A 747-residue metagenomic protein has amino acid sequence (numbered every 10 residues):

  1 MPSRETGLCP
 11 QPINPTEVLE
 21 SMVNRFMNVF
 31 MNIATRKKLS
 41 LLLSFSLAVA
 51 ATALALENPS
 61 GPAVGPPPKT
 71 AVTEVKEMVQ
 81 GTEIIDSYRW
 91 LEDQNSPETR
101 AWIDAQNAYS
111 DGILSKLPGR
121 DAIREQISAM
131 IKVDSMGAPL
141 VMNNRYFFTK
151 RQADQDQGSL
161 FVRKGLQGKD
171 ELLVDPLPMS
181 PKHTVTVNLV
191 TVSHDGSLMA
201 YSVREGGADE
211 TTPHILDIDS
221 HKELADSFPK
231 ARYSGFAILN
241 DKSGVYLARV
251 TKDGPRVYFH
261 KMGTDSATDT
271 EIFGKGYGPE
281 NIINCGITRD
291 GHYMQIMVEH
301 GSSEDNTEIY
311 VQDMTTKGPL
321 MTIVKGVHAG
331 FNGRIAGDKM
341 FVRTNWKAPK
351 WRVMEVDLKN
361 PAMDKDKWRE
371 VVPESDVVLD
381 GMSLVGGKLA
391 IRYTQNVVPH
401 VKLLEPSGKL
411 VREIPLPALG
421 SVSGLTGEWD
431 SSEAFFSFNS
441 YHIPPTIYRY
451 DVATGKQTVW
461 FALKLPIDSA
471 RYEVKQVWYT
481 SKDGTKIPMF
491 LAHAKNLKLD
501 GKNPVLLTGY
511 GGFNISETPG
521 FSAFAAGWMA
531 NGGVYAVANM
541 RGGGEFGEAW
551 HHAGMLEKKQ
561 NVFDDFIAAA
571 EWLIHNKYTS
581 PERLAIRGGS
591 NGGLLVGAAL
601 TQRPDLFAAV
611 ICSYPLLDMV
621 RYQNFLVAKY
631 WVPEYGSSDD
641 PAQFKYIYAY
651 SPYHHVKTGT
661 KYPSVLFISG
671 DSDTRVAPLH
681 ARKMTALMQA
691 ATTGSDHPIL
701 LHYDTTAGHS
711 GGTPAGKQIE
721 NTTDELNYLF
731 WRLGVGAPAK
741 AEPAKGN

Functional and structural regions predicted by a protein language model:
P10-Q11: Residue-level detector of structural "landmarks"
F26-L43: Bacterial N-terminal signal peptides that target proteins for export
L39-P406, L410-E433, N439-P445, R449-T454 (+3 more regions): Beta-propeller folds
R151, N345, N439, T508-F513 (+2 more regions): Glycine-rich His-Gly loop
L177-V190, V203-A208, K222, Y450-K456 (+4 more regions): Cap/lid segment of the alpha/beta-hydrolase catalytic domain
N531, V537-N747: Active-site-proximal cap/loop segments of hydrolase catalytic domains
